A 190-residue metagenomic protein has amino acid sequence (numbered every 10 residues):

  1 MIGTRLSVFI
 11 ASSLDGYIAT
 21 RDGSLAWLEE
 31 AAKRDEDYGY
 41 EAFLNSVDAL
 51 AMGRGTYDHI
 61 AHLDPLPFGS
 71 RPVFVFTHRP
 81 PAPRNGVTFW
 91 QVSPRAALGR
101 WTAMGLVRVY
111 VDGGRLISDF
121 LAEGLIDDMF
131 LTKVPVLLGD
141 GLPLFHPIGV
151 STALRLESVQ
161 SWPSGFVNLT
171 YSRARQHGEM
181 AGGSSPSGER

Functional and structural regions predicted by a protein language model:
M1-R190: Enzymes that bind and transform nitrogen-containing heteroaromatic metabolites
